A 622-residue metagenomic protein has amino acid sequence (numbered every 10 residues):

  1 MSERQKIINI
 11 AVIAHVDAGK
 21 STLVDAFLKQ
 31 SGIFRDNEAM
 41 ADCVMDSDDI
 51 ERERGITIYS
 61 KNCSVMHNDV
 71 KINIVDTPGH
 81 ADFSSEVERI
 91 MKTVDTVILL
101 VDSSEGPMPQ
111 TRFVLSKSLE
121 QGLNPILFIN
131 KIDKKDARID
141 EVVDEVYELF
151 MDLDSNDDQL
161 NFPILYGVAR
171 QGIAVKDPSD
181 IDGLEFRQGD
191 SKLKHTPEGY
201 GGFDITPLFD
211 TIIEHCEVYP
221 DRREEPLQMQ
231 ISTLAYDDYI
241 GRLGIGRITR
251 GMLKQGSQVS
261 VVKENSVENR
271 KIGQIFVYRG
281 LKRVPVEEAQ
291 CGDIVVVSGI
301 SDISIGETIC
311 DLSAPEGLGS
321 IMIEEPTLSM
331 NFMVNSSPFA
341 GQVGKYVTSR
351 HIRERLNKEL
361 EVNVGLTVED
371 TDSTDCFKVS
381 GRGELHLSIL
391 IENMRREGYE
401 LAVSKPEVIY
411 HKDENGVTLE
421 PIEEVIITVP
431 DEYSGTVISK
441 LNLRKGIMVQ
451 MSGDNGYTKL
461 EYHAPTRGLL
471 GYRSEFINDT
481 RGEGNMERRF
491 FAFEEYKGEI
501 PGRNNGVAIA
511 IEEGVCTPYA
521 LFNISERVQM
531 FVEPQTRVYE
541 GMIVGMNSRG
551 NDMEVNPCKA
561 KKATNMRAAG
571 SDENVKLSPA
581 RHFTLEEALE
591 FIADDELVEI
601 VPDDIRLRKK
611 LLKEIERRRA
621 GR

Functional and structural regions predicted by a protein language model:
M1-A18, S103-I240, M252-L253, Q258-V259 (+3 more regions): P-loop NTPase catalytic nucleotide-binding module
M1-V101, E105-P107, E141, E145 (+1 more regions): P-loop NTPase switch module centered on the Walker A-proximal segment
A39-C43, L153-L165, Y219-Q230, N265-Y278 (+8 more regions): Interdomain boundary/hinge elements
V168, T371-H386: Short glycine/threonine-rich beta-strand-turn micro-motifs
Q228-M330, A340-Q342, N505, G514-T564 (+2 more regions): Conserved nucleotide-binding/hydrolysis modules and their immediate coupling elements across P-loop/ASCE NTPase motors
M252, I300-D302, G381-L387, D431-S434 (+1 more regions): Helix N-cap motif at beta-to-alpha junctions
Y278, R283-V286, L419, A464 (+2 more regions): Long insertion/accessory domains within large nucleic-acid-processing enzymes
S337-E361, N574, S578: A short, contiguous, amphipathic alpha-helix enriched in charged residues
